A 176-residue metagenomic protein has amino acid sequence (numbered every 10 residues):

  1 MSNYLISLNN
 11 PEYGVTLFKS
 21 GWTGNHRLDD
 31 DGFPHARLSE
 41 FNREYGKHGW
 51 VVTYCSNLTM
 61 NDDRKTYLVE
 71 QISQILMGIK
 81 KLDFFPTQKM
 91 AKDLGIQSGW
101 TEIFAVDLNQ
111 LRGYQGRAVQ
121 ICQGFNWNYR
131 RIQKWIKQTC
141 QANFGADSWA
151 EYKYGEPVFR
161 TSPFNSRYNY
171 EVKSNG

Functional and structural regions predicted by a protein language model:
M1-G176: Non-catalytic accessory segments flanking enzymatic or RNA/DNA-binding domains
